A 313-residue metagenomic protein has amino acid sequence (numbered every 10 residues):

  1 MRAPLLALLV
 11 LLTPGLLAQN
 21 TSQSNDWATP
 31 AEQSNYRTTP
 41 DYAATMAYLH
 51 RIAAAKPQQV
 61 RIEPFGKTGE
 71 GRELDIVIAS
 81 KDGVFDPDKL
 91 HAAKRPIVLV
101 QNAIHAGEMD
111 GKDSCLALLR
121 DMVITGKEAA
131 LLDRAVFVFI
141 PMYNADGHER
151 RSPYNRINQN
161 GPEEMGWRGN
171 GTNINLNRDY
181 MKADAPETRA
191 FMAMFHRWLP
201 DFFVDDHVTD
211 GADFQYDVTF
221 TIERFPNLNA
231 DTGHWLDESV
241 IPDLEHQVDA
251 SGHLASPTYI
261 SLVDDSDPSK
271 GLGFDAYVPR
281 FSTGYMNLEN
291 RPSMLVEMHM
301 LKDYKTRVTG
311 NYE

Functional and structural regions predicted by a protein language model:
R2-L9: Sec-dependent signal peptide recognition, specifically the positively charged N-region followed immediately by
T13-P14: N-terminal signal peptide c-region/cleavage motif recognized by signal peptidases
Q19-E313: Structured catalytic-domain cores with a bias toward divalent-metal coordination
